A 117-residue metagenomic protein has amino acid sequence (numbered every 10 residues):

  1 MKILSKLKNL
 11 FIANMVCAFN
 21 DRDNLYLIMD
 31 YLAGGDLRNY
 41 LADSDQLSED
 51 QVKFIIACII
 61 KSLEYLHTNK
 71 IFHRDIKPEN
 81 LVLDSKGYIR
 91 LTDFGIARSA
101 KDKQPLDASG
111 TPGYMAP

Functional and structural regions predicted by a protein language model:
A18: Activation-segment/catalytic-loop signature of the eukaryotic protein kinase fold
D23-D36: Conserved short submotifs of the Hanks-type protein kinase catalytic core that shape the nucleotide-binding pocket
R38-L47: AlphaC helix of the protein kinase catalytic domain
I55-I56: Activation segment signature within eukaryotic-like protein kinase domains
K61-I71: Protein kinase catalytic-loop region centered on the HRD/HxD motif
L106-P117: Conserved activation segment of eukaryotic-like protein kinases, specifically the C-terminal portion of the activation
